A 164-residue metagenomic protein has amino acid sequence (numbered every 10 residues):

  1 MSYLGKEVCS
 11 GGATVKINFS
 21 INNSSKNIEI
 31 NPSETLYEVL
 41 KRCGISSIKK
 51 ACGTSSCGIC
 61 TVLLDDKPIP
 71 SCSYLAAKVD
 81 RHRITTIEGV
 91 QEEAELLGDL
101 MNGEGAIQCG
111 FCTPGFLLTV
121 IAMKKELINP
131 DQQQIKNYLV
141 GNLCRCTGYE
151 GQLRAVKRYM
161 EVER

Functional and structural regions predicted by a protein language model:
S2-R164: Signature of N-terminal electron-transfer/Fe-S-associated modules in redox systems
